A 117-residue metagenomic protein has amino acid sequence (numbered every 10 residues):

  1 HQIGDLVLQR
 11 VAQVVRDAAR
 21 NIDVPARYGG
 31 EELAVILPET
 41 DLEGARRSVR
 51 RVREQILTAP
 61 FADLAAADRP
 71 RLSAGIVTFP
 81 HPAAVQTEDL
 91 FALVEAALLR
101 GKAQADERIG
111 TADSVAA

Functional and structural regions predicted by a protein language model:
H1-D17, A26-G30, A34-V35, L42-R50 (+2 more regions): Conserved long alpha-helical elements within nucleotide-processing catalytic cores of c-di-GMP signaling and class III
Q13-V24, F61-A67, Q104-A105: Nucleotide second-messenger and two-component phosphorelay signaling modules
R27, I56-S73: Catalytic core regions of nucleotide second-messenger enzymes
L33, L72-I76: A structural signal for short, well-ordered beta-strand segments
I36-D41, L57, F79-P80: Residue-level recognition of strand-loop junctions within catalytic nucleotide-signaling folds
L42-R50, F79-G110, A116-A117: Catalytic-core segments of nucleotide cyclases and related cyclic-nucleotide turnover enzymes
